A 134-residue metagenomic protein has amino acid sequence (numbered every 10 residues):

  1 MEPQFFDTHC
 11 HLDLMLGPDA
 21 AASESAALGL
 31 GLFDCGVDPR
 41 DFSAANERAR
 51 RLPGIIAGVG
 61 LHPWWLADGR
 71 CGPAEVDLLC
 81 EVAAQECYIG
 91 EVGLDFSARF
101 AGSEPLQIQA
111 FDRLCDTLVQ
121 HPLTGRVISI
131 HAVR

Functional and structural regions predicted by a protein language model:
M1-R134: Mid-domain alpha/beta scaffold segments of enzyme catalytic cores
